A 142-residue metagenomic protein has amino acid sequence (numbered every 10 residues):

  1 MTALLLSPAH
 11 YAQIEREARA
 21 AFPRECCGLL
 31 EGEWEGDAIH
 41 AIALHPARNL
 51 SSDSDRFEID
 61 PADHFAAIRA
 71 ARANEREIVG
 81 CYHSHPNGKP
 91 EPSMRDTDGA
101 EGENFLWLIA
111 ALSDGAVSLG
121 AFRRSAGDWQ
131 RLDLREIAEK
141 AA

Functional and structural regions predicted by a protein language model:
M1-I78, N87-A142: Conserved beta-strand-loop surface patch within small alpha/beta domains used for substrate/adaptor or ligand engagement
S84: Short, well-ordered beta-to-alpha junction loops that form the rim of enzyme active sites and present histidine/acidic
